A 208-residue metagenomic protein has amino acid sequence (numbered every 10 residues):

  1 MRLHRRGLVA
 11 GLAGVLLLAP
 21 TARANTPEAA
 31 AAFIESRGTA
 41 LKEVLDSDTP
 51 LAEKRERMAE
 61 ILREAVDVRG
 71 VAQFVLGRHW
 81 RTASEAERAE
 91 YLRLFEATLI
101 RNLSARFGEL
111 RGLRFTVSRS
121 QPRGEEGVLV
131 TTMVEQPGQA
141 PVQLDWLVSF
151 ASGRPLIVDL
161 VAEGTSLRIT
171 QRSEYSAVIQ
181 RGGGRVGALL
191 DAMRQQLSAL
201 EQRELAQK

Functional and structural regions predicted by a protein language model:
L3-V9: N-terminal export leaders
G11-L17: Bacterial N-terminal signal peptides
P20-A24: Sec/Tat signal peptide C-region and signal peptidase I cleavage site
P27-L103: Early exported N-terminus immediately downstream of N-terminal targeting peptides
W80, A97-T98, P122-R123, Q136 (+1 more regions): Solvent-exposed loop/turn segments at secondary-structure junctions within structured extracellular/periplasmic domains
I100-V142, L200-K208: Surface-exposed, charged secondary-structure patches
P141-I169: Short beta-strand edge/turn micro-motifs at domain boundaries
A162-K208: Low-complexity, intrinsically disordered terminal/linker segments enriched in charged and Gly/Pro repeats
